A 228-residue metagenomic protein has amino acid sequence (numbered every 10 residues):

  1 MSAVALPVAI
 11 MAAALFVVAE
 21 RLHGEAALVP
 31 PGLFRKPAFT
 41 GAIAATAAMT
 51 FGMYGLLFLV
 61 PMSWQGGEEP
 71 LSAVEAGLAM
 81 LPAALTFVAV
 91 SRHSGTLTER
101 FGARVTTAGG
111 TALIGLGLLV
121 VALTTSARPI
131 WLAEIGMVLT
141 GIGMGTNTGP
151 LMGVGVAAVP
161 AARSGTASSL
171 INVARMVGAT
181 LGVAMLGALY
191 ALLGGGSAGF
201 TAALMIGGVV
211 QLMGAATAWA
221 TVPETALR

Functional and structural regions predicted by a protein language model:
M1-A3, F16-A19: Phenylalanine-glycine-rich, low-complexity intrinsically disordered regions, typified by the FG/GLFG repeat domains
S2-A5, A12, A26-A226: 12-transmembrane solute porter fold
V17-E20, W219-T221: Juxtamembrane cytosolic interface motif at the C-terminal end of transmembrane helices
